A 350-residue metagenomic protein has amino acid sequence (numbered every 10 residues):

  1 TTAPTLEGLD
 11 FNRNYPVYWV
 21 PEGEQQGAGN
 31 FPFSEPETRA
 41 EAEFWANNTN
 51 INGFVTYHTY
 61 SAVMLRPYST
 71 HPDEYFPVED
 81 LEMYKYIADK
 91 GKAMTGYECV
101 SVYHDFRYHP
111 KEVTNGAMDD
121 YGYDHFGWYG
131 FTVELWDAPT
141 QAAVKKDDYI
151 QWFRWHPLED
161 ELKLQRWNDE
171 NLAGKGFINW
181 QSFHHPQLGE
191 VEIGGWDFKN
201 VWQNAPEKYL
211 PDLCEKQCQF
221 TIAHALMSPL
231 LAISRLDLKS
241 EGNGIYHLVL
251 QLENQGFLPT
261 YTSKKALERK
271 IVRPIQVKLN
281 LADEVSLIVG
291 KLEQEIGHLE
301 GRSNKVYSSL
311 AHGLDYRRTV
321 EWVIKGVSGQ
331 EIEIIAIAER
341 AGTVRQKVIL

Functional and structural regions predicted by a protein language model:
T1-E241, H247, Q251-Q255, N280-E295 (+1 more regions): Metallocarboxypeptidase
H247, E253-L350: C-terminal beta-sandwich/jelly-roll accessory domains of carbohydrate-active enzymes
